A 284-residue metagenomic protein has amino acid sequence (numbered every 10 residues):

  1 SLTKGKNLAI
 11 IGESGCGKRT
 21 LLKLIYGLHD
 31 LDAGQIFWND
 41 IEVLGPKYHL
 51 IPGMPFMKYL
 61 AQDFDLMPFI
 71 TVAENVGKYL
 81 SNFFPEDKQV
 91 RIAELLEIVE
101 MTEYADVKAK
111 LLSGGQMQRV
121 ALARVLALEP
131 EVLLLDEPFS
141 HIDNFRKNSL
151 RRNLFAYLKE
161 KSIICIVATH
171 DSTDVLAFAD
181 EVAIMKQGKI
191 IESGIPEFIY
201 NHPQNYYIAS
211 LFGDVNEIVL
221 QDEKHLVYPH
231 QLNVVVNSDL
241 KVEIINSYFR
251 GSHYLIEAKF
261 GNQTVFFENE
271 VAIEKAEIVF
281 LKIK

Functional and structural regions predicted by a protein language model:
Y26: Helix-to-loop junction immediately C-terminal to a conserved catalytic motif
G34-G45: Conserved ABC transporter NBD signature motif
V43-K58, N82: ABC ATPase NBD coupling module
D87-Y104, N153-A156, S162: Conserved ABC ATPase "signature" region
K108-L112, Q116-Q118: Conserved ABC ATPase signature
A127-E131: A short, proline-enriched helix->beta-strand linker immediately N-terminal to the Walker B motif in ABC-type P-loop
Q187-G188: Conserved ABC ATPase "signature" C-loop
